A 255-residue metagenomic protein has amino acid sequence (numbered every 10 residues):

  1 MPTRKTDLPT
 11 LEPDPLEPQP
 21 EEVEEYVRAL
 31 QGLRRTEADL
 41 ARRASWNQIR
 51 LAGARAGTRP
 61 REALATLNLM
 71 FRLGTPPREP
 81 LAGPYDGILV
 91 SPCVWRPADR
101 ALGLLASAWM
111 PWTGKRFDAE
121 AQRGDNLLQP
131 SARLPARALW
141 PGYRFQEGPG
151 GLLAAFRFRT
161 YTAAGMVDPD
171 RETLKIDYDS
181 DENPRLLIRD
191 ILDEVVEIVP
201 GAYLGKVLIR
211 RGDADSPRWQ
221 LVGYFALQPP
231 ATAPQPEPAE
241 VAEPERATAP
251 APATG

Functional and structural regions predicted by a protein language model:
P2-P252: Soluble ligand-binding/transfer domains with enclosed cavities or grooves
